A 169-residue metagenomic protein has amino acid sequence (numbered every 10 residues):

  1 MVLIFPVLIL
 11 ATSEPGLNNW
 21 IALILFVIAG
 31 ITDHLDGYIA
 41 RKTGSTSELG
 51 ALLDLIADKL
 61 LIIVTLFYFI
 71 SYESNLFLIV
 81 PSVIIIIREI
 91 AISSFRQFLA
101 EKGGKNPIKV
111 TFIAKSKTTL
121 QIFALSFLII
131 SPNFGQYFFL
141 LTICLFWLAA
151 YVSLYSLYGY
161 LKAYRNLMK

Functional and structural regions predicted by a protein language model:
M1-K169: Alpha-helical transmembrane bundles and membrane-interface segments of multipass inner-membrane proteins
